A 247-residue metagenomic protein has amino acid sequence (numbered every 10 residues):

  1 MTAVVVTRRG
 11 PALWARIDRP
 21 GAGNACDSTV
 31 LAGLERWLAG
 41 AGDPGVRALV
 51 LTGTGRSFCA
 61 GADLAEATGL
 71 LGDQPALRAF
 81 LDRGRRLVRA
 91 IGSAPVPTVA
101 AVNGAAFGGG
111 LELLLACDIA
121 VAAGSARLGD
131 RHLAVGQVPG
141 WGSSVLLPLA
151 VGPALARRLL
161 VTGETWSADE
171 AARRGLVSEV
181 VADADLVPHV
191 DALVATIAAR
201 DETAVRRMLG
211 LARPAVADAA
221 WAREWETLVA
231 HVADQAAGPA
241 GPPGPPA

Functional and structural regions predicted by a protein language model:
M1-L13, A41, G163-A168, A184 (+2 more regions): C-terminal alpha-helix plus adjacent terminal tail
M1-T54, R89, V187: Conserved CoA-thioester-binding segment of acyl-CoA-metabolizing enzymes
T29-G33, R83, A90, H189 (+2 more regions): Charged catalytic carboxylate motif
L51, D63, L113-L115, A171 (+3 more regions): Hydrophobic/aromatic residues within transmembrane alpha-helices of multi-pass small-molecule transporters
G53-L87, A106: Glycine- (often His-adjacent) and acidic-residue-rich active-site loop that binds/positions the CoA thioester
R89-E202: Crotonase-fold acyl-CoA enzyme core
